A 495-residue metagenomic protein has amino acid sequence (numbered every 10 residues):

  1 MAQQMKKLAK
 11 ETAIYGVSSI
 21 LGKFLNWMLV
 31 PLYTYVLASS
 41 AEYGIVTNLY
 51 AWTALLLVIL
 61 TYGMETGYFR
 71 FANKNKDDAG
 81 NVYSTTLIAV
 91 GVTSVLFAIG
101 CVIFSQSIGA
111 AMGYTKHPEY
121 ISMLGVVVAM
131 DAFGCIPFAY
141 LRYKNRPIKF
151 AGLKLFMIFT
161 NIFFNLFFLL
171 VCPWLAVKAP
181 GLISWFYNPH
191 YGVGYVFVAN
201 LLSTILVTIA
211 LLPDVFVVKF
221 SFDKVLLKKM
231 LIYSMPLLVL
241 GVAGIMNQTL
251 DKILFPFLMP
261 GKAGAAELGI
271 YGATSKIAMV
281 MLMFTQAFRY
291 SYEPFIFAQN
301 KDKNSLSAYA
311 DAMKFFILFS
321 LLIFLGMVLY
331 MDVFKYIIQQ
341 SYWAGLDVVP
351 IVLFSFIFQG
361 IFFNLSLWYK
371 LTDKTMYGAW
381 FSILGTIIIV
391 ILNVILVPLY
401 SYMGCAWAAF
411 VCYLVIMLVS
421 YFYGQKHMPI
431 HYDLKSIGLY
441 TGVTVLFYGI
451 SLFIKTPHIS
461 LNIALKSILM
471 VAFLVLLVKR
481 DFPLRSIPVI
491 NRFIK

Functional and structural regions predicted by a protein language model:
M1-L8, A176-Y195, T208-Q248, S291 (+3 more regions): Interhelical loop/hinge segments that connect adjacent transmembrane helices in multipass membrane
A2, L452-K495: Membrane-proximal transmembrane or re-entrant/amphipathic helices at the cytosolic face
Q4-E65, T93-F104, V127, N161-I162 (+2 more regions): Signature of the first transmembrane helix
E11-N26, V196-L211, V215, K224-A298 (+1 more regions): Transmembrane helical elements of multi-pass membrane transporters/channels
V30-A54, P118-E119, P189-V193, K229-Y233 (+3 more regions): Interfacial/gating helices of multi-pass transporter permease domains
L55-L56, I99, I103, G113-P137 (+7 more regions): Alpha-helical transmembrane segments of multi-pass membrane proteins
F71-A89, I270-S382: Specific pore-lining/lateral-gate transmembrane helices of multi-pass inner-membrane transport and insertion machines
S122, A151-V215, I383-I388, Y402-Y423 (+1 more regions): Hydrophobic alpha-helical transmembrane segments
